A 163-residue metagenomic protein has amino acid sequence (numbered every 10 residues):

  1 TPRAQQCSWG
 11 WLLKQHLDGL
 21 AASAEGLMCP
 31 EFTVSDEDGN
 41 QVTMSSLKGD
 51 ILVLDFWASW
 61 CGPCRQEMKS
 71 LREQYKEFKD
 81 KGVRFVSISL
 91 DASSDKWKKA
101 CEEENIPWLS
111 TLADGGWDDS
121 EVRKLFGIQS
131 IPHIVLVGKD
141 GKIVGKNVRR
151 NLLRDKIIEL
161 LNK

Functional and structural regions predicted by a protein language model:
T1-S35, N40, S45-D50, K76-K79 (+2 more regions): N-proximal helix/coil linker or "cap" segments that precede and/or mark the start of modular domains
K48-G49, D55-E73: Conserved redox-active cysteine motifs that mediate thiol-disulfide chemistry, especially di-cysteine Cys-X(1-2)-Cys
I51-L52, P132: Alpha/beta-hydrolase fold active-site loops
L54, V86-I88, T111, V135: Conserved hydrophobic packing residues within short motifs/helices of P-loop NTPase cores of ABC-family ATPases
L54, W97, S110, G141: Hydrophobic, well-ordered secondary-structure elements that form the walls of internal hydrophobic environments
Q66-E104, G115-K124: Structural microenvironment flanking redox-active thiols in thiol-disulfide oxidoreductases
E104-I106, A113-N162: Thiol/disulfide oxidoreductase modules built on the thioredoxin-like
